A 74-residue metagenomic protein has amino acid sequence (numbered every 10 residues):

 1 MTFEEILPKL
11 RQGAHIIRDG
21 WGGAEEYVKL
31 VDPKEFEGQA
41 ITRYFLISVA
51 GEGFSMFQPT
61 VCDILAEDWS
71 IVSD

Functional and structural regions predicted by a protein language model:
F3-I16, G20-E25, F36-E37, T42 (+1 more regions): Catalytic phosphate/metal-binding cores of nucleic-acid and nucleotide-processing enzymes, i.e., regions that mediate
D19, V31, V72-D74: A structural detector for beta-sheet-dominated domains
E26-D32: Short beta-strand-centered aromatic/proline hotspots
E35-F36, W69: Hydrophobic residues embedded in beta-strands of well-ordered beta-sheets
A50-D74: Short, compact, well-ordered microdomains
